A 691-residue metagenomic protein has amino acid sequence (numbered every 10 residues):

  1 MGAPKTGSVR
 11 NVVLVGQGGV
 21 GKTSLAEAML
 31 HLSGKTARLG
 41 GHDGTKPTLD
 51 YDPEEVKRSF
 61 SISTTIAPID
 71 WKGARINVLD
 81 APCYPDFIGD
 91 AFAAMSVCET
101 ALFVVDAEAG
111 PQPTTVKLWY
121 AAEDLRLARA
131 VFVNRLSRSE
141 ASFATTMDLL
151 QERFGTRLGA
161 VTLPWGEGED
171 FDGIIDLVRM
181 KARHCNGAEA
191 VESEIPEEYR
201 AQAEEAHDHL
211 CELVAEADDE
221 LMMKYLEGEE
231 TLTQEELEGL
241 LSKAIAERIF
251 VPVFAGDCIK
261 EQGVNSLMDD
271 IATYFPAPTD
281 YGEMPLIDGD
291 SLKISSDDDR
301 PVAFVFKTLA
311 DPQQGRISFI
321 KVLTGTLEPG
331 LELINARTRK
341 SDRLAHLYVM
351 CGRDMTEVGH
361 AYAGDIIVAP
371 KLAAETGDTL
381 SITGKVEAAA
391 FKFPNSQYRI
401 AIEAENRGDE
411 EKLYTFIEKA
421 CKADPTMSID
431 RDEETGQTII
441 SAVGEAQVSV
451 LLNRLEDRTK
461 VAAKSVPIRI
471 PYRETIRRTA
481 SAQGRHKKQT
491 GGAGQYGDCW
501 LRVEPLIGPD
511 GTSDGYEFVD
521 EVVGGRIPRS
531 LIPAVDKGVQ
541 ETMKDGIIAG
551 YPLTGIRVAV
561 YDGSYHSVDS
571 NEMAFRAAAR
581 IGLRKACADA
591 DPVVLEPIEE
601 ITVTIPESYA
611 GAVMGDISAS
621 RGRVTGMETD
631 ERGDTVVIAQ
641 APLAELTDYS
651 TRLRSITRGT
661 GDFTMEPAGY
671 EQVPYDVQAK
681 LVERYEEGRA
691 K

Functional and structural regions predicted by a protein language model:
M1-K691: Structural and coupling elements of P-loop NTPases
